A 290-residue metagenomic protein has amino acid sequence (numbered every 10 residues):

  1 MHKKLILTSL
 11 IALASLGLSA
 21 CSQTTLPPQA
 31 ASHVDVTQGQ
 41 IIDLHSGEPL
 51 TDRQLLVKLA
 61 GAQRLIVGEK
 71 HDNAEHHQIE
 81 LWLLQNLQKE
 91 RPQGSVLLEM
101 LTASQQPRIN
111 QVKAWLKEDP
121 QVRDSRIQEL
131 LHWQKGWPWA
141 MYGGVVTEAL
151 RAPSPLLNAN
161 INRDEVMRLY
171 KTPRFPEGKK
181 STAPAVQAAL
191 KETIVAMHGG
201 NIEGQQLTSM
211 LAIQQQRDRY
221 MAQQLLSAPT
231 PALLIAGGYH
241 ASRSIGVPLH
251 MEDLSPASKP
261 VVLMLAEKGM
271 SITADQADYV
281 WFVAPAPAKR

Functional and structural regions predicted by a protein language model:
H2-C21: Gram-negative bacterial Sec-dependent N-terminal signal peptides
C21-R290: Compositional signal for N-terminal targeting/processing segments
